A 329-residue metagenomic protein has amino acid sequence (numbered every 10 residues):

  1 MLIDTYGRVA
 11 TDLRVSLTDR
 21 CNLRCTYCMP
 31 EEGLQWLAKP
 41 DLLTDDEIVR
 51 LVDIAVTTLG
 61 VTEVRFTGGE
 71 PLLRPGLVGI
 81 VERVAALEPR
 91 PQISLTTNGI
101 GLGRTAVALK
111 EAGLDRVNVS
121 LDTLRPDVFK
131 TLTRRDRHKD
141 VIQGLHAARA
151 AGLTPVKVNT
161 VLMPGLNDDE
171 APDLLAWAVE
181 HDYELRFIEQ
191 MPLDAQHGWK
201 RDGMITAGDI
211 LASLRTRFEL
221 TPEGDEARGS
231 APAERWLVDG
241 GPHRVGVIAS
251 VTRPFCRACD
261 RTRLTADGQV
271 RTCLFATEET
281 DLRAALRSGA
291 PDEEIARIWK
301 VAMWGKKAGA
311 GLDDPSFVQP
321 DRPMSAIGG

Functional and structural regions predicted by a protein language model:
M1-I3, R253-G329: Radical SAM enzyme core and accessory elements
M1-R14, T26, T57-G60, A233-R244 (+2 more regions): N-terminal [4Fe-4S]-dependent radical SAM core
T5-D46, L274: Canonical Radical SAM [4Fe-4S] cluster-binding loop centered on the CxxxCxxC motif and its immediate flanking residues
L23, P126-D127, P254, T280: Glycine-centered loop/turn positions within well-structured domains that cap or flank conserved ligand/cofactor-binding
R24, C28, R74, D127 (+3 more regions): Residues that scaffold the ATP/ADP-binding catalytic core of kinase and kinase-like folds
E32-W36, L124-P126, P192-A195, T280: A short, flexible beta-alpha/helix-coil linker loop
L42, I48-R65, E70, R74-I188: Radical SAM/AdoMet-radical enzyme domain recognition
D127-K130, R135-I142, H146, A150-G246 (+2 more regions): Radical SAM enzyme [4Fe-4S]-AdoMet core and its adjacent flexible, acidic and glycine-rich loops/tails across
